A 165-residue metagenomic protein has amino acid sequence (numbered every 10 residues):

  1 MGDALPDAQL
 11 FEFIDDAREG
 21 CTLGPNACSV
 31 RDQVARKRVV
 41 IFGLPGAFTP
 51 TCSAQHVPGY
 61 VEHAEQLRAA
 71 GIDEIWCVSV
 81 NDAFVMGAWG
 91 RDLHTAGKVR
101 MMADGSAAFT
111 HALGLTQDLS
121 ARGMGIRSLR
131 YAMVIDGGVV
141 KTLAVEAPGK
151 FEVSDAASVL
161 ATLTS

Functional and structural regions predicted by a protein language model:
M1-S165: Chalcogenol-based redox active-site neighborhoods
